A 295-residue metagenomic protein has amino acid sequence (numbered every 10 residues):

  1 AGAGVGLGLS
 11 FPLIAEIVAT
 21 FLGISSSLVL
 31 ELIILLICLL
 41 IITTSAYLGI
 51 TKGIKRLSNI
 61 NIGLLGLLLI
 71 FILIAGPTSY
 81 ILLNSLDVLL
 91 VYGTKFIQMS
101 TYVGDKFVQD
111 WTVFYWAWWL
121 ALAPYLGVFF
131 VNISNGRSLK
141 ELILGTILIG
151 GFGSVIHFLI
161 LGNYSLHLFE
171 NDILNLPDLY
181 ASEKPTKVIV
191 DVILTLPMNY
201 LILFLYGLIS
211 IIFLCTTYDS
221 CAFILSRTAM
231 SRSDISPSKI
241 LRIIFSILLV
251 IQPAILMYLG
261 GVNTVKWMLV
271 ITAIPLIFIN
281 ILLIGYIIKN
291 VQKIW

Functional and structural regions predicted by a protein language model:
A1, L32-L40, L64-I74, G104-Q109 (+2 more regions): Select transmembrane alpha-helical segments in multipass membrane proteins
A1, V5, L9, L48-I74 (+3 more regions): Membrane-interface loop-to-helix entry segments
A1-L9, L30-C38, S45, T78 (+2 more regions): Hydrophobic, membrane-embedded alpha-helices of multi-pass small-molecule transporters
S10-L32, L65-L68, F130-R137, E141-F152 (+1 more regions): Helix-loop-helix connectors at the membrane interface of multi-pass transporters/channels
E16-F21, C38-I60, L126-L139, L256-W267 (+1 more regions): Membrane-water interface regions at transmembrane-helix termini and the short interhelical loops of multi-pass membrane
L22-I50, L67, W116-F129, S238-I255 (+1 more regions): Transmembrane alpha-helical segments of multi-pass small-molecule transport proteins
L65-G76, G153-N163, L205-R227, F245-Q252 (+1 more regions): Hydrophobic alpha-helical segments of multi-pass membrane transport proteins
I72-K95, G151-K184, M257: Extracellular/periplasmic helix-exit of transmembrane alpha-helices
